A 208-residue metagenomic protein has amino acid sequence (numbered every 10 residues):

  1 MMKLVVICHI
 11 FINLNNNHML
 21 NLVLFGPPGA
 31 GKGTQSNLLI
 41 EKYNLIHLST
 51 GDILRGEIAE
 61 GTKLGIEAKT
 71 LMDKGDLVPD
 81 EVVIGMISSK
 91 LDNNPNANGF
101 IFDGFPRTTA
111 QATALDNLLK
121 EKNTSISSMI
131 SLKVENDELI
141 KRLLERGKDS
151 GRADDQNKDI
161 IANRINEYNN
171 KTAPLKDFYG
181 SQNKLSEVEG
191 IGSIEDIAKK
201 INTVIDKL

Functional and structural regions predicted by a protein language model:
M1-L208: Glycine-rich phosphate-binding loop of ATP-dependent small-molecule kinases
